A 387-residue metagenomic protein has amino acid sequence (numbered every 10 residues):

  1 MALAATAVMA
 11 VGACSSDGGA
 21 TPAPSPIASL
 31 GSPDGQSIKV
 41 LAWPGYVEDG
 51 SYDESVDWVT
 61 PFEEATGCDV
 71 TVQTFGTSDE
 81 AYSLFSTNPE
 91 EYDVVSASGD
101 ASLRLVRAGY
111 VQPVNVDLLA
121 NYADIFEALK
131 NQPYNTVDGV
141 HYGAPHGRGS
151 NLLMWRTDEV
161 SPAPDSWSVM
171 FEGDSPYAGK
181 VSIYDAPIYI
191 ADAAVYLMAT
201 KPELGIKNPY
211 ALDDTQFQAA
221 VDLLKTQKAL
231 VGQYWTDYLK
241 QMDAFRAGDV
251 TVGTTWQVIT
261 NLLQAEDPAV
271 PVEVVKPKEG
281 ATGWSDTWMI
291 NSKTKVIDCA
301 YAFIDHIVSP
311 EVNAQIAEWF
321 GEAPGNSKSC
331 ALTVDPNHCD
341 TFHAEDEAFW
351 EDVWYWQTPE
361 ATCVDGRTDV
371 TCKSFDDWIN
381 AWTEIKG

Functional and structural regions predicted by a protein language model:
A10-A13: C-terminal motif of bacterial Sec signal peptides marking the signal peptidase cleavage site
S15-G18: Bacterial signal peptide processing site
P26-R104: Early extracytoplasmic/lumenal segment of secretory-pathway proteins
Y46-D53, S96-R246: Extracytoplasmic ligand-binding site segments that recognize negatively charged/polar headgroups
D124, Q218-Q227, Q257, D267-M289: Periplasmic-binding protein-like
L152-E159, V195-L197, W284-V296, Q315-W319: A bilobed periplasmic-binding-protein/Venus flytrap-type ligand-binding module shared by bacterial periplasmic
I290-Q357: Mature extracytoplasmic/periplasmic domains
E351-G387: Conserved C-terminal helix/tail region of periplasmic/extracytoplasmic solute-binding proteins
